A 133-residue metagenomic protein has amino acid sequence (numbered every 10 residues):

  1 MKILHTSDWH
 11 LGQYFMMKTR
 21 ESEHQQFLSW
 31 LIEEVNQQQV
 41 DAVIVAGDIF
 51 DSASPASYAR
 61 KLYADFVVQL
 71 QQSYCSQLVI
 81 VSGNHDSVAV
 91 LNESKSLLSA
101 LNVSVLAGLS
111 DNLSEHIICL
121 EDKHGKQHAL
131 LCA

Functional and structural regions predicted by a protein language model:
M1-V68, C75: N-terminal active-site segment of His-dependent metallophosphoesterases
H10, H85, N112: Residue-level detector of flexible, active-site-proximal loop/helix-junction positions within diverse enzyme catalytic
F15-M16, I49-F66, S82-A107: Metal-dependent catalytic neighborhoods of phosphoester/phosphodiester hydrolases
K18-T19, Q26, E93, I118-L120: Surface-exposed beta-strand edges and their flanking turn/coil or helix-capping segments
Q71-Q72, S99: Anion (oxyanion) recognition and catalysis
Y74-C75, K126: Short helix-terminating capping/connector loops at secondary-structure junctions
L78: Active-site-proximal cofactor/substrate-binding loop regions of enzyme domains
S96, L101-A133: Conserved catalytic scaffold of divalent metal-dependent phosphoesterases
